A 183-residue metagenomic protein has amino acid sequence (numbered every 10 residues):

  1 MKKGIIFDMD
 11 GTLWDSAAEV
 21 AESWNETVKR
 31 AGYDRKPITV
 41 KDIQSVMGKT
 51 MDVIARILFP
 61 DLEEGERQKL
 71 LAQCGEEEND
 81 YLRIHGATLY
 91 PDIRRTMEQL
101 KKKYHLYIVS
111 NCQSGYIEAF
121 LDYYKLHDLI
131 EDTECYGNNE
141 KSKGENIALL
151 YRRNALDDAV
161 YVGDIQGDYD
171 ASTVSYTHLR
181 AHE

Functional and structural regions predicted by a protein language model:
M1-K41: Active-site neighborhood of HAD-like aspartate-dependent phosphohydrolases
S16, G163-D164: Acidic di-acidic motifs
R30-L62, P91: Alpha-helical substrate-recognition element adjacent to the catalytic core
R56-D92: Metal-dependent phosphoesterase signature
Y81-I108, G144: Short, acidic loop-to-helix structural element flanking the phosphoryl-transfer center in phosphate-processing enzymes
T96-L121, Y136: Substrate-recognition element of Asp-dependent hydrolases with the DxDx(T/V) motif
S114-V160, Q166-T173: Substrate-recognition "cap/lid" segment bordering the active-site pocket of phosphatases
T177-E183: Conserved small/polar residues in nucleotide/adenosyl-binding loops
